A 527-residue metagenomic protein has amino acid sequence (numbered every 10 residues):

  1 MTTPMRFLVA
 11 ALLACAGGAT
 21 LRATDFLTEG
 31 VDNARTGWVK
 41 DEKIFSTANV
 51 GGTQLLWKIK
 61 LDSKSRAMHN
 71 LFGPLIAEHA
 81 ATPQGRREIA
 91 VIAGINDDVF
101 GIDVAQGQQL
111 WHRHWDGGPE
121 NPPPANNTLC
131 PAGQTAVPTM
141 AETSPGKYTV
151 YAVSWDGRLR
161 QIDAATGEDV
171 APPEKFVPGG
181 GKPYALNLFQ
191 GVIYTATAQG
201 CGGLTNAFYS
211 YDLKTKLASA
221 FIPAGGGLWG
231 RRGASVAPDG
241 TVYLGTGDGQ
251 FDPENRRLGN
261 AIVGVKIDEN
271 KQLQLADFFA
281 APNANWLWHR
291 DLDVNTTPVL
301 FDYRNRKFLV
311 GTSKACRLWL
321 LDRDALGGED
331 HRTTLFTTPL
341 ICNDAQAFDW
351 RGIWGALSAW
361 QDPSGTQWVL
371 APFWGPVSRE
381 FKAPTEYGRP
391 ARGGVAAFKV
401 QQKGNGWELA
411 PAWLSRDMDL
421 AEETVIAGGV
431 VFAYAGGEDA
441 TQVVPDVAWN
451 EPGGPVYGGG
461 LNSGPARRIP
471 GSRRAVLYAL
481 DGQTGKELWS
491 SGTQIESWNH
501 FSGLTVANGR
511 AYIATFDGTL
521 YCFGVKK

Functional and structural regions predicted by a protein language model:
M1-V9: Bacterial N-terminal signal peptides that target proteins for export
L8-G18: Bacterial N-terminal signal peptides
A19-A23: Sec/Tat signal peptide C-region and signal peptidase I cleavage site
T24-V39: Hydrophobic alpha-helical membrane-insertion signals
E29, K40-N70, H79-E88, D97-Q134 (+7 more regions): Extracytoplasmic/lumenal domain signature
A93: Walker A/P-loop NTP-binding active-site region of P-loop NTPases, recognizing the glycine-rich GxxxxGKT/S
